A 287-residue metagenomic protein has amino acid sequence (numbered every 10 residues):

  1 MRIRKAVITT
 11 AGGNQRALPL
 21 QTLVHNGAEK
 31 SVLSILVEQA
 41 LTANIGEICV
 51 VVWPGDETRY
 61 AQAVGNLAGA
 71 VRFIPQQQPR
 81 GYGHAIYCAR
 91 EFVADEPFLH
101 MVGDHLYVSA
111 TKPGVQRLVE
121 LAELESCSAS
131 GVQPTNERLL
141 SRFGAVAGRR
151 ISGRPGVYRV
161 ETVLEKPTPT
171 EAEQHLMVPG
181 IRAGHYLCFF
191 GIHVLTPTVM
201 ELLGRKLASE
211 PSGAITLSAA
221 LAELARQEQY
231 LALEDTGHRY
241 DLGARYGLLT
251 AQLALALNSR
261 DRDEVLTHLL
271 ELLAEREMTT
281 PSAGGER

Functional and structural regions predicted by a protein language model:
M1-Q15, P19-H100, L106-P113, G285-R287: Conserved N-terminal catalytic core of the sugar/cofactor nucleotidyltransferase
A17, F73, S128, Y230-A232 (+1 more regions): Conserved beta-strand scaffold positions in the cores of enzyme catalytic domains, especially in NTP/NDP-utilizing
A28-S31, G55, R80-H84, P113 (+8 more regions): Conserved active-site and cofactor/substrate-binding residues in soluble primary-metabolism enzymes
L33, A89, D104, V146 (+2 more regions): Residue-level signal for inorganic ion chemistry
T42, G65, E91-A94, E123-L124 (+5 more regions): Generic secondary-structure signature for well-ordered alpha-helical cores
I86-F92, F143-G148, V178-I181, Y246-A251: Short, surface-exposed amphipathic charged segments that create phosphate/polyanion-binding patches used for binding
V108-H193, P197, E201: Conserved core of the sugar-phosphate nucleotidyltransferase
A172-E286: Conserved alpha/beta core of the MobA/IspD/sugar-nucleotide pyrophosphorylase nucleotidyltransferase superfamily
